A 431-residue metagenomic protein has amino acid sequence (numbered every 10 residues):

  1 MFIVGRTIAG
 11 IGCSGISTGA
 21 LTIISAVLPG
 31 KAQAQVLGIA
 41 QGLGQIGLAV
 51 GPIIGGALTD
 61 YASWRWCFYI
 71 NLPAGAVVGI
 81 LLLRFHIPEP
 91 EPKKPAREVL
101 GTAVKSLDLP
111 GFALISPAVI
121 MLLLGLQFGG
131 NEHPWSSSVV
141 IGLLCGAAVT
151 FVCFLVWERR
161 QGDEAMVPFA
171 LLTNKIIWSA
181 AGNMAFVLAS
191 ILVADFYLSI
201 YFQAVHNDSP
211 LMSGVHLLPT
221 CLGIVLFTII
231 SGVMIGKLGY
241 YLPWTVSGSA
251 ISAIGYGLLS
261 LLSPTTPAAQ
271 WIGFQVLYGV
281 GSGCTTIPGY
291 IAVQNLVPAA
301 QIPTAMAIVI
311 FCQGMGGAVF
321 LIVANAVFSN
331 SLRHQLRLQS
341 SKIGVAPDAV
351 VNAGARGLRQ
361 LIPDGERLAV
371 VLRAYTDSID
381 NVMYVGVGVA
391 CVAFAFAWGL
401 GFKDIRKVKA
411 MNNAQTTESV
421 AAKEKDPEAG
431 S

Functional and structural regions predicted by a protein language model:
M1-F2, I54-A62, L126, F202-Q203 (+3 more regions): Interfacial helix-cap and linker-helix signal at transmembrane-aqueous boundaries of multi-pass secondary transporters
M1-P110: Helix-loop-helix hairpins in multi-pass membrane proteins, especially solute transporters
M1-R6, S63, L261-Q275, S331-Q335: Helix-loop junctions at membrane interfaces in 12-TM secondary transporters
L37, Q41-G56, W66, W271-A349 (+1 more regions): Small-residue-rich alpha-helical segments with characteristic i,i+4
R65-G182: Hydrophobic transmembrane-helix bundles of small-molecule transporters
L81, F85-R97, Q335, I343-N352 (+1 more regions): Intrinsically disordered, low-complexity terminal tails of fungal membrane proteins
P110, S138-T304: Transmembrane core module of solute transporters
R356-S431: Transmembrane-helix exit segments and adjacent C-terminal regions of multi-pass membrane proteins
